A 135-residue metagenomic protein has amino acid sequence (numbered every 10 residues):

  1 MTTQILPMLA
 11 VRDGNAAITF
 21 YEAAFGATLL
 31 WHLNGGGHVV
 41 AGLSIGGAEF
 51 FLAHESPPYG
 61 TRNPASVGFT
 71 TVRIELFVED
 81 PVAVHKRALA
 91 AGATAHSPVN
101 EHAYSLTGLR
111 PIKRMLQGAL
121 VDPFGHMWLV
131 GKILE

Functional and structural regions predicted by a protein language model:
M1-M8, T19, F25-V121, M127-E135: Vicinal oxygen chelate
V11-D13: Conserved beta-strand-loop-alpha-helix junction that forms the acyl-donor binding cleft
